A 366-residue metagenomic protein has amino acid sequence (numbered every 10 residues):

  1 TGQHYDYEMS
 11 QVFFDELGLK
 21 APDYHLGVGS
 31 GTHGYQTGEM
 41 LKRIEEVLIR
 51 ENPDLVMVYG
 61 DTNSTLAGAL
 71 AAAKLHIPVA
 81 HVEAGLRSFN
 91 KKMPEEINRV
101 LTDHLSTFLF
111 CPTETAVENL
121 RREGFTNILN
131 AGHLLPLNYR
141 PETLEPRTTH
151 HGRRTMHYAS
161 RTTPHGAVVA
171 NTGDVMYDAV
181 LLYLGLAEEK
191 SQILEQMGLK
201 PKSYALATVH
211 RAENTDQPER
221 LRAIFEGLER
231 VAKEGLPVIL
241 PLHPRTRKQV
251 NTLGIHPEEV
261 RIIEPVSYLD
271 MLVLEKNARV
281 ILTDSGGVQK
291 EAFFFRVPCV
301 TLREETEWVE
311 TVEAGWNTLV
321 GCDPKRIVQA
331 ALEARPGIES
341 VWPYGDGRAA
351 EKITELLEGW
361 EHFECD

Functional and structural regions predicted by a protein language model:
T1-L242, T246-D366: Nucleotide-activated sugar donor-binding and catalytic core shared by glycosyltransferases and related lipid-linked
